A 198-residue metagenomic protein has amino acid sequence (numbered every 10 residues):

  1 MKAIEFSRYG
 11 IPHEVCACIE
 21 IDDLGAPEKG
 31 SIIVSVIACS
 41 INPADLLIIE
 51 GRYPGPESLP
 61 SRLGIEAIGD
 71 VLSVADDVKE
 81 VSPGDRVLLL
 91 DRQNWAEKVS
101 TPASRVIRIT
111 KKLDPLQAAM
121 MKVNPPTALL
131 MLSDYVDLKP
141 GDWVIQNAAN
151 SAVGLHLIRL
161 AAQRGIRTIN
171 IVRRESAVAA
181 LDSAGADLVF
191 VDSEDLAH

Functional and structural regions predicted by a protein language model:
K2, S35, I68-D70, H156 (+1 more regions): Residues located in well-ordered beta-strands
A3, V87-L89, T168-R173: Short, hydrophobic beta-strand segments that form beta-sheet elements in well-ordered domains
F6, C39, V74, I109-K112: Residue-level recognition of beta-strand microenvironments
G10-C18, P43-D45, K79-E80: Short N-terminal binding/cap micro-motifs at the start of the first secondary-structure element
D22-S40, E50-N94: Glycine-rich beta-strand-centered segment in the early N-terminal region that forms part of a ligand/cofactor-binding
R86-A148: NAD(P)H dinucleotide-binding glycine-rich loop of Rossmann-like/cofactor-binding domains, especially the beta1-alpha1
P125-E194: Mid-domain Rossmann-like dinucleotide-binding core that forms the NAD(H)/NADP(H) cofactor-binding site
